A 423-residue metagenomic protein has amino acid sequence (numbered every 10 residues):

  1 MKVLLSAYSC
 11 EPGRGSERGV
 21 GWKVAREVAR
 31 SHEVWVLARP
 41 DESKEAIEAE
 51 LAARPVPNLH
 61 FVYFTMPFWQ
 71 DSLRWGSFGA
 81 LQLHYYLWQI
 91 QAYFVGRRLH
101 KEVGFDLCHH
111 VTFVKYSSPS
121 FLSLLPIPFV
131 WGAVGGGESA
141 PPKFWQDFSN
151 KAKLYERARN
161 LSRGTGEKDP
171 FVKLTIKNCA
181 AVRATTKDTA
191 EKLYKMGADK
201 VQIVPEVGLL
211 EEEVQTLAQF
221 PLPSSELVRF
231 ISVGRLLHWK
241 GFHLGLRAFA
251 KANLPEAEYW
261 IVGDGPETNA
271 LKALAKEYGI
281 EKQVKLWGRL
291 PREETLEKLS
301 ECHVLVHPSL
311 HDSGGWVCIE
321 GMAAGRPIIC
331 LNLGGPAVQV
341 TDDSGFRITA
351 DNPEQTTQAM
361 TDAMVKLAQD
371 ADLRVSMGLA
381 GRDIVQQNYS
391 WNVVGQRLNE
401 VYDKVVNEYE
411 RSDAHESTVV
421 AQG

Functional and structural regions predicted by a protein language model:
M1-P57, V419-G423: N-terminal subdomain of nucleotide-sugar transferases
G19, V228-K251, P266-K272: A conserved mid-protein helix/loop that constitutes part of the nucleotide-sugar donor-binding site
H60-V62, L161-Q219, S225: Donor nucleotide-sugar binding/catalytic pocket of nucleotide-sugar-dependent glycosyltransferases
A270-L290: Nucleotide-activated donor-binding/catalytic signature segment of Leloir-type glycosyltransferases, i.e., the conserved
Q283, K366, L373-N388, R397-E400 (+1 more regions): A short, well-ordered alpha-helix in the C-terminal region of glycosyltransferases
L310: Aromatic "clamp/platform" in nucleotide-sugar-dependent glycosyltransferases that forms part of the donor/acceptor
P327-C330, A337: Short hydrophobic beta-strand element within catalytic cores of glycosyltransferases and related nucleotide-activated
A337-V365, D372-L373: Change "using UDP/GDP/dTDP sugars" to "using nucleotide sugars
